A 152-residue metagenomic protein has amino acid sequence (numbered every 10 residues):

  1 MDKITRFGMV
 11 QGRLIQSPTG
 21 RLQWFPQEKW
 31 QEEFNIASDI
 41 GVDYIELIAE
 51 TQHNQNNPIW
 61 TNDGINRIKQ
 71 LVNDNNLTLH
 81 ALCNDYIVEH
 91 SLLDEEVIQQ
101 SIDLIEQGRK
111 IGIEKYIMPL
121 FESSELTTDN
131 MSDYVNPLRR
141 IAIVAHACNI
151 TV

Functional and structural regions predicted by a protein language model:
M1-I113, H146: N-terminal pre-domain/capping segments
L47-I48, I117, L138, A142: Conserved short hydrophobic patches within well-ordered secondary structure
G108-T128, C148-T151: Active-site groove signature of glycoside hydrolases
E125-A145: Active-site cleft segment of glycoside hydrolase catalytic domains centered on the general acid/base Glu
